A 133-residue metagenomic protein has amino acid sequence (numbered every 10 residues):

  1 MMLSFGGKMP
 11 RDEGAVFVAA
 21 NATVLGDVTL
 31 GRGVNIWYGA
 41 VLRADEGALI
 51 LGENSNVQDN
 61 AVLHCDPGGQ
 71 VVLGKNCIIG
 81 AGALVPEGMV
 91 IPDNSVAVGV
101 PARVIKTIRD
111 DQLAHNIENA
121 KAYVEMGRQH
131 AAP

Functional and structural regions predicted by a protein language model:
M1-D12, F17, G39, D45-P133: Glycine-rich hexapeptide-repeat left-handed beta-helix
L25-G31: N-terminal glycine-rich anion-binding loops that anchor highly charged ligand groups
